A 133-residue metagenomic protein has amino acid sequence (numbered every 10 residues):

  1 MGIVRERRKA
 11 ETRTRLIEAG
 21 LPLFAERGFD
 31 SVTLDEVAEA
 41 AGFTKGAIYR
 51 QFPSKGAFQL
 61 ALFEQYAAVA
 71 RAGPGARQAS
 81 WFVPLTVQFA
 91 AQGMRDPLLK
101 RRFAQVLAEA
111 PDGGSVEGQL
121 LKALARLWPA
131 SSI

Functional and structural regions predicted by a protein language model:
M1-F43, P53-L60: Basic, helix-initiating cap at the start of DNA-binding domains
K9, I17, F63, A67 (+1 more regions): Amphipathic, non-transmembrane alpha-helical scaffold segments
R15, A19-R27, G73, L85-Q92 (+2 more regions): Solvent-exposed, amphipathic alpha-helical segments
E26, L60-F82: Amphipathic alpha-helical linker/stalk segments
G46: Key DNA-contact positions within bacterial/archaeal DNA-binding proteins
A76-A108: Amphipathic alpha-helical segments used for helix-helix packing
P111-I133: C-terminal peripheral helix-coil segments that are non-catalytic and often amphipathic
